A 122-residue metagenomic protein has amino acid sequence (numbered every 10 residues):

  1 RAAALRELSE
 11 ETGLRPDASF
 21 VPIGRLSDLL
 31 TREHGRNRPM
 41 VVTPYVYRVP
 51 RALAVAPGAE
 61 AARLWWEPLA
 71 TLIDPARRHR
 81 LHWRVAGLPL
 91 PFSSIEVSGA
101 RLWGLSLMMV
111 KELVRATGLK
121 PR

Functional and structural regions predicted by a protein language model:
R1-P91, I95-L102, E112-R122: Unchanged
